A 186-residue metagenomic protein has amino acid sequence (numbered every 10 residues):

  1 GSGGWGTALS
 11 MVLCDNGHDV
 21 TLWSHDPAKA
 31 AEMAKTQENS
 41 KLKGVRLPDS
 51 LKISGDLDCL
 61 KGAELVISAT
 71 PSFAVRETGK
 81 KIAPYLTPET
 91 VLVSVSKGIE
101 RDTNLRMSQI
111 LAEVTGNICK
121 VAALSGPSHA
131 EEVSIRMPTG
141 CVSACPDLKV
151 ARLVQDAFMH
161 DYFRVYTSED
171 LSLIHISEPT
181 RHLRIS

Functional and structural regions predicted by a protein language model:
G1-R46, S54-G55: NAD(P)+-binding Rossmann beta1-loop-alpha1 motif at the extreme N-terminus of oxidoreductases
G6, A30, V75, M107-S108 (+1 more regions): A general structural signal for well-ordered alpha-helical segments in protein cores
S10-M11, A34-K35, G79-I82, L105-R106 (+1 more regions): Short amphipathic alpha-helical segments
L47, I53-R136: Rossmann-like NAD(P)(H) cofactor-binding subdomain of soluble oxidoreductases
A74, Y85, I110, V114-K120 (+1 more regions): Internal alpha-helical scaffold of NAD(P)-dependent oxidoreductase catalytic cores
I174-E178, L183-S186: Single conserved hydrophobic/aromatic residue that forms the stacking wall/gate of nucleotide- or nucleobase-binding
